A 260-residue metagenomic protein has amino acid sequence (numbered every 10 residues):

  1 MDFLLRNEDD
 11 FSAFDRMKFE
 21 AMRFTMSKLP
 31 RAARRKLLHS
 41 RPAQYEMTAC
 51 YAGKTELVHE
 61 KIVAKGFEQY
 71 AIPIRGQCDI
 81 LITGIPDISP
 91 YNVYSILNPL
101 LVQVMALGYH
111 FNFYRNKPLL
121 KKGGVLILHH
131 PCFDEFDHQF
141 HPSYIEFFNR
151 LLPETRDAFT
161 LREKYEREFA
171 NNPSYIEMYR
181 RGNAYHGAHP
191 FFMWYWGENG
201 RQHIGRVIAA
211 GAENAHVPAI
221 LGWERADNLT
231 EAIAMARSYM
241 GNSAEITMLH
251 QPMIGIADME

Functional and structural regions predicted by a protein language model:
M1-Q77, G84-D87, G108-N112, P118-L120: Conserved, well-structured core segments that form the ligand-binding/active-site neighborhood of functional domains
K54-T55, N92-Q103, V217-L221: Short, basic, glycine/proline-bearing loop/turn elements
E56-I74, L107-N116, G182-R201, D227-Y239: A short, acidic, amphipathic alpha-helical segment used as a generic capping/interface helix at domain edges
D79-G84, I127, T247-M248: Structural motif
L81-T83, P90, Q103-V104: Non-catalytic terminal/interface segments that mediate subunit docking, oligomerization, and allosteric communication
I88-N92, D134-H138, A215-P218, I254-A257: Flexible loop/turn segments at secondary-structure boundaries
S95, V102-R206: C-terminal catalytic subdomain
W194-E260: Extended hydrophobic packing segments that form well-structured cores
